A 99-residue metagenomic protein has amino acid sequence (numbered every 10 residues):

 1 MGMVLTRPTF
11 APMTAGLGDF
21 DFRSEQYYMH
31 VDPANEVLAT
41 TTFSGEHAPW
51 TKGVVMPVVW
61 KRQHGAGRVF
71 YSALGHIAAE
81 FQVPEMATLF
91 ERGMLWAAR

Functional and structural regions predicted by a protein language model:
M1-G65: Catalytic beta-strand/loop cores that center a nucleophilic Ser/Cys/Thr and support acyl-enzyme chemistry
G45-V58, R62-R99: Extracellular ligand-binding/catalytic regions of CAZymes and related secreted enzymes and adhesion modules
